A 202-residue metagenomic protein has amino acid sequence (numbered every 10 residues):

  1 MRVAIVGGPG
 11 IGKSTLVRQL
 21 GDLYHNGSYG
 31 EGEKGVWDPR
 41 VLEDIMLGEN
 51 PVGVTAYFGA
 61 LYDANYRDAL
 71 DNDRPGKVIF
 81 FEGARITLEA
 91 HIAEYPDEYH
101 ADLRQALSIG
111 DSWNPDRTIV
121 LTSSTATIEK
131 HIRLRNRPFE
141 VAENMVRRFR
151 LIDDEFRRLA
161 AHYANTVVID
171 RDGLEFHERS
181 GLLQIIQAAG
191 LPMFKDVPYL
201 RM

Functional and structural regions predicted by a protein language model:
M1-R2: Pre-Walker A (Motif I) flank of P-loop NTPase domains
I5: Hydrophobic anchor at the beta1->P-loop junction of P-loop NTPases
G8: P-loop (Walker A) phosphate-binding loop of NTP-binding proteins
K13: Conserved lysine of the Walker
L16, L20: Hydrophobic positions on the alpha1 helix immediately C-terminal to the Walker A/P-loop
D22-R67: Conserved substrate/cofactor phosphate-moiety recognition/catalytic segment in nucleotide-dependent phosphotransferases
L70-R74, V78-R137: ATP-dependent NMP and nucleoside kinases share a basic, alpha-helical "lid"
R133-F139, M145-M202: NTP-dependent small-molecule kinase module
